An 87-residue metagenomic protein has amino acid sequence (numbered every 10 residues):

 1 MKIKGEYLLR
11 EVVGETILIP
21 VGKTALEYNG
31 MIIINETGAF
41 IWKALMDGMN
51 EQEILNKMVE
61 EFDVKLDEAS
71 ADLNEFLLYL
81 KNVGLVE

Functional and structural regions predicted by a protein language model:
M1-F40, M46: Acidic, low-complexity/disordered tracts enriched in E/D and polar residues
G30-E87: Long, charge-rich, low-complexity alpha-helical segments
